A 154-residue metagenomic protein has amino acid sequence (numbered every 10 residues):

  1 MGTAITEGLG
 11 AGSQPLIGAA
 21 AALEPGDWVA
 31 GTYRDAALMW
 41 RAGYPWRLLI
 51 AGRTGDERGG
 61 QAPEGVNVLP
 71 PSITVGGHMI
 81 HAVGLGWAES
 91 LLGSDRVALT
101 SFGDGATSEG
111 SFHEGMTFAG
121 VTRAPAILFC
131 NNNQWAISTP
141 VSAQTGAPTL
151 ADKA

Functional and structural regions predicted by a protein language model:
M1-T122, P140-G146, A151-A154: Cofactor-binding active-site loop characterized by glycine-rich and histidine/acidic residues
T122-S142: A short, conserved beta-to-alpha structural element at the edge of catalytic cores that scaffolds binding
